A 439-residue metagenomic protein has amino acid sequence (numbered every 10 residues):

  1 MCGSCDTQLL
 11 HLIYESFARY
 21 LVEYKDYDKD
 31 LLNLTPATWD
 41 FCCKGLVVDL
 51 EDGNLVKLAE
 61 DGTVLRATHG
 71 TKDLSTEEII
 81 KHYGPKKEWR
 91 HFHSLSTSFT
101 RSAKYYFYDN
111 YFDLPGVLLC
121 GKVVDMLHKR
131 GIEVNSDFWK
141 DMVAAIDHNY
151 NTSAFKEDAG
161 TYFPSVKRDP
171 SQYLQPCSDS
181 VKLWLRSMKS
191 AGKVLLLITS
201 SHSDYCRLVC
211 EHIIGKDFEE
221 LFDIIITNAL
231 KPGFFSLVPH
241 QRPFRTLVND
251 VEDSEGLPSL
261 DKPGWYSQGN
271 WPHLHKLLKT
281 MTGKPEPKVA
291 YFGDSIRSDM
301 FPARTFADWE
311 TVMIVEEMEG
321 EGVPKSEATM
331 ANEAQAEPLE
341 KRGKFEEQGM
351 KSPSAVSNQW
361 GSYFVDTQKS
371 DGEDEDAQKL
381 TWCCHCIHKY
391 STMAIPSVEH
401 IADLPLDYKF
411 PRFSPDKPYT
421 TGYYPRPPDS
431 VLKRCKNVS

Functional and structural regions predicted by a protein language model:
M1-S439: HAD-like aspartate-dependent phosphatase fold
